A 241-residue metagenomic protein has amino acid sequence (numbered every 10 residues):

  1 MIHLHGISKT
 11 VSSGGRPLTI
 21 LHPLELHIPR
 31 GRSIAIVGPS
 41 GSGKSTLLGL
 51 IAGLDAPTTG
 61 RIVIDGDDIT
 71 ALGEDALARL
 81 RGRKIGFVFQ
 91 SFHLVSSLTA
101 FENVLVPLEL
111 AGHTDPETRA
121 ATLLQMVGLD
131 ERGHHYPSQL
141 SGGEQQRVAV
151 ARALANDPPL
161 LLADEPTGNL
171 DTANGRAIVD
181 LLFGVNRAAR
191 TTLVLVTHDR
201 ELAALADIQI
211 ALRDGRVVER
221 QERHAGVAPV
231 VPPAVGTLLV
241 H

Functional and structural regions predicted by a protein language model:
M1-L212: ABC family nucleotide-binding domain
R216-H241: Conserved beta-strand-loop-alpha-helix hinge in the C-terminal portion of ABC ATPase nucleotide-binding domains
